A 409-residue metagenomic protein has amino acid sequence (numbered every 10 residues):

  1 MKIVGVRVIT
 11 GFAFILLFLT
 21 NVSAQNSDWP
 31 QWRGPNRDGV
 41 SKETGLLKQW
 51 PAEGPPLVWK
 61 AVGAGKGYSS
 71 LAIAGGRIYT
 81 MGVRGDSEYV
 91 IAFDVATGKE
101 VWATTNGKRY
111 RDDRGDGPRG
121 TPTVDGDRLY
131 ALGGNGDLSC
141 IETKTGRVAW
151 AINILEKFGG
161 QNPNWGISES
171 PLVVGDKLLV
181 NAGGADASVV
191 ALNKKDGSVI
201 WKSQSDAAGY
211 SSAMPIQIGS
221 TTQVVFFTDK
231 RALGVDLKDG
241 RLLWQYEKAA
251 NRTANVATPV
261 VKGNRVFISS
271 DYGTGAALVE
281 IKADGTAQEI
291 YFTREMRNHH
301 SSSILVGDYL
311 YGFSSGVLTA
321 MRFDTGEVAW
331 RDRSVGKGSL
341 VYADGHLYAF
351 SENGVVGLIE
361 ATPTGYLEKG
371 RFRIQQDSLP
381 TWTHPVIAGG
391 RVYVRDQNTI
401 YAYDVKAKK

Functional and structural regions predicted by a protein language model:
M1-V6: N-terminal secretory signal peptides that target proteins for export/translocation
I9-N21: Bacterial N-terminal signal peptides
A24-K409: Noncatalytic, solvent-exposed loop/strand surfaces of beta-propeller-type extracellular/periplasmic domains
